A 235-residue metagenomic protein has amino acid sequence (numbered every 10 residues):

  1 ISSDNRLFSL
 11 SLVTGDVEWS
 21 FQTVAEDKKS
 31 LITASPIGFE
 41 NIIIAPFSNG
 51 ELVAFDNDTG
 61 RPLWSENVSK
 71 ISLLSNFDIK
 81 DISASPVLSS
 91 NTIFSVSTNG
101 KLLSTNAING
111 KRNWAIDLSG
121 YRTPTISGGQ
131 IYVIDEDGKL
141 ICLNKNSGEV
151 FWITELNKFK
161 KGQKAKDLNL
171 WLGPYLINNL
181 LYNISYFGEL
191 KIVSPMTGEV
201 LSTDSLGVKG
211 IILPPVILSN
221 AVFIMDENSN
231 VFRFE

Functional and structural regions predicted by a protein language model:
I1-Q22: A generic tandem-repeat structural signature
S2-S3, E40, F47-S48, S90 (+5 more regions): Structural signature of WD-repeat beta-propellers
S11-G15, D56-G60, N106-N109, N144-S147 (+2 more regions): Short loop/turn segments that connect beta-strands within beta-propeller blades
D16-E40, P62-S90, K111-G128, I153-Y175 (+1 more regions): Extracytoplasmic beta-rich repeat domains
I126-K145, E149-P195: Loop/turn-rich, solvent-exposed surfaces of beta-rich toroidal or solenoidal domains
L180, S185-S229, E235: C-terminal closing repeat unit and adjoining cap/tail of repeat-based domains
